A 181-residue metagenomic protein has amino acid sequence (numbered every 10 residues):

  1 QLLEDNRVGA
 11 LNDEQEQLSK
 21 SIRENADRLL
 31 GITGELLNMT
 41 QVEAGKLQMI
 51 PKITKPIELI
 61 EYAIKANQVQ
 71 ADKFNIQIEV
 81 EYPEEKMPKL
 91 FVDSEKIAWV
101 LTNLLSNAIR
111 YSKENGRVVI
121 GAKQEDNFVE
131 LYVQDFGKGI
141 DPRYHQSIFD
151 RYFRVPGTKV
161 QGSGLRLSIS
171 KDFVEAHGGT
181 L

Functional and structural regions predicted by a protein language model:
E16, I50-K55, D72, Q77-P88: Conserved catalytic submotifs in the C-terminal HATPase_c
E24-L29: Short alpha-helical segment of the dimerization/phosphotransfer core of two-component systems
T40-P51: Helix-loop junction within the histidine kinase core
I50-K65, A98, E130: A conserved beta-strand-to-alpha-helix junction within the catalytic ATP-binding
P56, G139-S147: Short helix N-cap motif at coil->helix boundaries in the Bergerat
R166, S170: Short alpha-helical Gxxx[C/S/T] motif in the catalytic ATP-binding
